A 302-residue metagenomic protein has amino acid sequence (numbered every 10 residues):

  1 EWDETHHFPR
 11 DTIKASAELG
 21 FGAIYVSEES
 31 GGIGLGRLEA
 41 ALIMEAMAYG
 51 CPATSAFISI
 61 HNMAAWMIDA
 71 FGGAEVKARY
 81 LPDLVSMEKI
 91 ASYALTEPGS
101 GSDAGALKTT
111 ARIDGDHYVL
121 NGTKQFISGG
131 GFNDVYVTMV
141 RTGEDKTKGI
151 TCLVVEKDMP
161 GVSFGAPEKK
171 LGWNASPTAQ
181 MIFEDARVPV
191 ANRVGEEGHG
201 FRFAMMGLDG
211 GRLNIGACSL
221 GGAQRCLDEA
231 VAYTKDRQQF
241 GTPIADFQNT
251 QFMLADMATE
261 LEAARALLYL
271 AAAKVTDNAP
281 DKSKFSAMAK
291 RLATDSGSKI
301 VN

Functional and structural regions predicted by a protein language model:
E1-S55, S59, F71-V76, D83-E88 (+5 more regions): Alpha-helical interface subdomain recognition
G20, M44-A48, V140, V155-P160 (+1 more regions): Short Ser/Thr-interspersed hydrophobic loop/turn segments at strand-loop and sheet-helix junctions that line or gate
L35-G36, D103-G105, G129-N133, T147-G149 (+2 more regions): Short glycine/proline-enriched turns and hinge-like loops at secondary-structure junctions
F57, G99-S102, F126-G129, T142-E144 (+1 more regions): Short Gly/Pro-enriched turn/cap motifs at secondary-structure boundaries
M87-L95: A short, Trp-centered hydrophobic/proline-enriched beta-strand micro-motif
A106-K108, D158-P189: Flexible, small-/acidic-enriched active-site or ligand-binding loops
H117, N121-F164: A short core secondary-structure module
E184-R202: Long, acidic (Asp/Glu-rich), low-complexity accessory segments flanking structured domains
